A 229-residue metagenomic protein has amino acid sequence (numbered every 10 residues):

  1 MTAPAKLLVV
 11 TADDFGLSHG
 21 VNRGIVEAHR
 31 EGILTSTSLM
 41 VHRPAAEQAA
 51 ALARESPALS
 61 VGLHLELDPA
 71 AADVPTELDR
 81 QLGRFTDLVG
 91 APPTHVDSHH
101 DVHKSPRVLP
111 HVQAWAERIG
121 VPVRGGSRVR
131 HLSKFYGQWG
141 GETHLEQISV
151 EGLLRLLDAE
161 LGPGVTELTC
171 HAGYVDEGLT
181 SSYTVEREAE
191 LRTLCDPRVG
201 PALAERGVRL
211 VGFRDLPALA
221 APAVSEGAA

Functional and structural regions predicted by a protein language model:
T2, I25-E31, A46-G62, G83-V89 (+1 more regions): Acidic (Asp/Glu)-rich catalytic clusters
T2-H19: Boundary/entry segment of secreted carbohydrate-active catalytic domains
L7-V9, L34-S38, A58-H64, P93-H95 (+3 more regions): Structural preference for beta-strand elements that scaffold enzyme active sites
D13-F15, M40-H42, H64-D68, H99-D101 (+4 more regions): Active-site beta-loop-alpha junctions enriched in small/polar residues
F15-H19, S38-Q48, D68-V74, H99-V108 (+1 more regions): Acidic-and-aromatic substrate-binding clefts and catalytic sites of carbohydrate-active enzymes
L65-H95: Active-site gating/metal-coordination segments in enzymes
R84-L161: Catalytic domains of cell-wall/extracellular-matrix polysaccharide-remodeling enzymes, centered on de-N-acetylation
S181-A229: C-terminal domain-boundary segment and adjacent tail
